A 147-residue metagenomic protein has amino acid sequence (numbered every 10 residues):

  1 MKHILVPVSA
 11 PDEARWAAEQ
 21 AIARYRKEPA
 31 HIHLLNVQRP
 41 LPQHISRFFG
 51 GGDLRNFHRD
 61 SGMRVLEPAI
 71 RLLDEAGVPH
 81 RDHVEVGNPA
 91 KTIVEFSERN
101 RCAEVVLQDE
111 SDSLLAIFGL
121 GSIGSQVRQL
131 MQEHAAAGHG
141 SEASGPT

Functional and structural regions predicted by a protein language model:
M1-W16, G124-T147: Intrinsically disordered or low-complexity boundary/linker segments at protein termini and domain junctions
K2-F48: Small/aliphatic-rich secondary-structure junction motif
P29, G77, R101, M131-Q132: Residue-level detector of structured alpha->beta connecting loops
H33-L35, R81-E85, A136-H139: General small-molecule cofactor/ligand-binding pocket signal
N36-V37, E104, Q108-E110: Short secondary-structure boundary segments
G51-R64: A short acidic, glycine-rich active-site loop that binds or catalyzes chemistry on phosphate/adenosine moieties
R71-V105, S144-T147: Structural beta-alpha unit
L107-Q129: Glycine-rich, Arg-bearing micro-motifs that act as flexible, cationic patches
